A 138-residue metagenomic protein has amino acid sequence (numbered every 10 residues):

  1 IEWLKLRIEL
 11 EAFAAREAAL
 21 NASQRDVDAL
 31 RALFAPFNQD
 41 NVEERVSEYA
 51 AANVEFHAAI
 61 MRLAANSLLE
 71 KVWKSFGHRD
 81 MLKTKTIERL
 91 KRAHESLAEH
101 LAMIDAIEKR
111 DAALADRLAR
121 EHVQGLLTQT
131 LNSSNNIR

Functional and structural regions predicted by a protein language model:
I1-I8, A50, E108, D116 (+1 more regions): Short amphipathic alpha-helical segments with heptad-repeat character
E2, L6-A22, V54-L90: Hydrophobic, amphipathic alpha-helical faces that serve as interaction scaffolds
E17-N21, F37-E44, I107: Secondary-structure edge/capping motif, primarily at the C-terminal ends of alpha-helices and the immediately following
N21-V27, A112: Short, charged helix-capping/linker segments at alpha-helix termini
V27-R31, A50, E70, D116: Conserved positions within tetratricopeptide repeat
R31-N38, S75-R138: C-terminal all-alpha effector/ligand-binding and dimerization domain of prokaryotic HTH-type transcriptional repressors
